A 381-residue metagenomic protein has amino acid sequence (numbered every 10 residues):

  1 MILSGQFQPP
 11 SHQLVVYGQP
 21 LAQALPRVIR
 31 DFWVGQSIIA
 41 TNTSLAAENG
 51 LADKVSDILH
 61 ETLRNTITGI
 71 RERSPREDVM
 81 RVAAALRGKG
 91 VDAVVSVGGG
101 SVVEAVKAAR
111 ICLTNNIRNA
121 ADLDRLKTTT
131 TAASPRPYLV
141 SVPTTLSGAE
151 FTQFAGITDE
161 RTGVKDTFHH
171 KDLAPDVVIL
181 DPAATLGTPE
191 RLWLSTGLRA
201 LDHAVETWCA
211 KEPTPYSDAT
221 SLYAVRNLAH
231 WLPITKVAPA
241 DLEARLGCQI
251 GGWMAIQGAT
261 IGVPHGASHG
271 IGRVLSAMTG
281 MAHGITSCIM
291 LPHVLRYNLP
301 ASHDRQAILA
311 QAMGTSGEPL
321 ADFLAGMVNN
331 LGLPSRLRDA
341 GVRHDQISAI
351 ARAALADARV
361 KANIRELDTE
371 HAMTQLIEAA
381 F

Functional and structural regions predicted by a protein language model:
M1-A93, L337, H371: ATP/NTP phosphate-donor binding region
Q13, T114-P213, I308: A glycine/threonine-rich phosphate-anchoring loop and its flanking beta-alpha core in nucleotide/phosphate-binding
V82-A83, V102-N116, T152-Q153: Short Gly/Thr/Asp-enriched flexible loops that form oxyanion-binding sites at enzyme active sites
V91-K107, T144-A149, M278: Glycine/serine-rich anion-binding loops at beta->alpha junctions that coordinate negatively charged ligand groups
L201-V205, C248-I256, L291, L324 (+3 more regions): Short alpha-helical scaffolding segments that buttress acidic/His motifs in well-ordered protein cores
T207-F323: Active-site segments that bind and position negatively charged phosphate/pyrophosphate groups
A310, G314-F381: C-terminal charged capping/lid subdomain of soluble metabolic enzymes
